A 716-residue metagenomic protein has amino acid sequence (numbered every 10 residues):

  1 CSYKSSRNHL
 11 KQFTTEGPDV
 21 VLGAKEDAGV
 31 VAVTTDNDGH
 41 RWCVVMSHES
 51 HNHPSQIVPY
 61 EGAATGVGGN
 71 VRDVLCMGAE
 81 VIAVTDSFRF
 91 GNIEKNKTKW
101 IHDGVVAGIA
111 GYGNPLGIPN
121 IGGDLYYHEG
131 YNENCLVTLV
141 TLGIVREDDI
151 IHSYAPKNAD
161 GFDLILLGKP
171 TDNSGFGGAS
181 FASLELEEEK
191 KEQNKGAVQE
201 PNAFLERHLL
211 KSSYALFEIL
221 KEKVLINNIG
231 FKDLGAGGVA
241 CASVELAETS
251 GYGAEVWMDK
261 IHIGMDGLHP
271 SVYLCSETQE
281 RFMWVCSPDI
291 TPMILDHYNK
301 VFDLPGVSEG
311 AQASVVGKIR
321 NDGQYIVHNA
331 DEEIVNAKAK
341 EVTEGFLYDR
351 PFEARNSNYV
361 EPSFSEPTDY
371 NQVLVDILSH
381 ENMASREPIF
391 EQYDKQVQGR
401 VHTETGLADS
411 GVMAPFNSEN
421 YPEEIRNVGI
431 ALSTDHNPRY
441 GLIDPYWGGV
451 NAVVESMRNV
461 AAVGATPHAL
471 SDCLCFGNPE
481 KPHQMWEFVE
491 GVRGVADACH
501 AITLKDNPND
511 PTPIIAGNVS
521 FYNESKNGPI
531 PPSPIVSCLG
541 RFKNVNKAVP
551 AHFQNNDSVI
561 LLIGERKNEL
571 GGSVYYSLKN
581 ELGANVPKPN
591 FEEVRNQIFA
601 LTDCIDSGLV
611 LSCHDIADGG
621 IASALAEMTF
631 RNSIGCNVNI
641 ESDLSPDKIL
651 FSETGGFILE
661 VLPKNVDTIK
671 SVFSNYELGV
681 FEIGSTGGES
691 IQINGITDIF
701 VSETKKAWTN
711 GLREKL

Functional and structural regions predicted by a protein language model:
C1-L716: Glycine/proline-enriched, intrinsically flexible loops and inter-domain linkers
